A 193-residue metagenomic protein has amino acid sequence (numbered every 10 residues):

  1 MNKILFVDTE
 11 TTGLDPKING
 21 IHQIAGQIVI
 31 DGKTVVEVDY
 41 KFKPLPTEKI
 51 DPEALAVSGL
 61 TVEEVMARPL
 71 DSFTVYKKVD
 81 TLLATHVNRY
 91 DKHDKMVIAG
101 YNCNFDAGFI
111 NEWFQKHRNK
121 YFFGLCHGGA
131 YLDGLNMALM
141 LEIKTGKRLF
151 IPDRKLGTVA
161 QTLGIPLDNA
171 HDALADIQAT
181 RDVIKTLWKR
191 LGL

Functional and structural regions predicted by a protein language model:
M1-T9, K77: Charged, amphipathic alpha-helical segments
N2-I4, K17-H22, I28-L60, T85-L193: Metal-dependent phosphoesterase core characteristic of DEDDh/y 3'-5' exonuclease domains
T9-K17: Short acidic, Gly/Ser-rich segments with clustered Asp/Glu that frequently serve as metal-coordination loops in enzyme
S58-H86: Metal-dependent phosphoesterase signature
